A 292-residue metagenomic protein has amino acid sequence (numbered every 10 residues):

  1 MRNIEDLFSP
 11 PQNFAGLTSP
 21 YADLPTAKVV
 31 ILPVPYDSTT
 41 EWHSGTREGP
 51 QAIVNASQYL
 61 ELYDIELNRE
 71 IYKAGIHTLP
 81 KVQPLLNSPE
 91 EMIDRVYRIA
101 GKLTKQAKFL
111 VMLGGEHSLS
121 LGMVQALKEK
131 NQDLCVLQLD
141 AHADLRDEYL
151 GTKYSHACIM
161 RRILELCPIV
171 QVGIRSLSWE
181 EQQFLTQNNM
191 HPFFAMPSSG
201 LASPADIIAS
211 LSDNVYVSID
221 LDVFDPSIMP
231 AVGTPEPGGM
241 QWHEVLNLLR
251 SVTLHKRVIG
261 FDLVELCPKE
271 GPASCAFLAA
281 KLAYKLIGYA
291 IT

Functional and structural regions predicted by a protein language model:
R2-T292: Conserved alpha-helical scaffold segments that buttress catalytic/binding sites
